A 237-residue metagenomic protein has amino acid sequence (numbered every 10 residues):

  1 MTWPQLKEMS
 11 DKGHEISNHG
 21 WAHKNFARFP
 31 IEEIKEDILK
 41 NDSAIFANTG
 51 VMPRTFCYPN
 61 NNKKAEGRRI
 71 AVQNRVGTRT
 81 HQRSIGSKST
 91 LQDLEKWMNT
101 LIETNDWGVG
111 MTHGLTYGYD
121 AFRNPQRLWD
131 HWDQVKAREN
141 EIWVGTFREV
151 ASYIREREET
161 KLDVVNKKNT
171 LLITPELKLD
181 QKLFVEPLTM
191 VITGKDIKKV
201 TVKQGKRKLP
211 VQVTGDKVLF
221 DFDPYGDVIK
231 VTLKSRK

Functional and structural regions predicted by a protein language model:
M1-G86, N105-G118: Metal-dependent polysaccharide deacetylase catalytic core of the NodB/CE4 family, i.e., the active-site-bearing domain
T2, M9, K168, L183-V185 (+1 more regions): Short, solvent-exposed coil/turn segments
E32, D37, N61, R69-V72 (+5 more regions): Generic preference for flexible, low-structure residues
F46, G77-Q82, G86-S89, E95-M98 (+1 more regions): C-terminal domain-boundary segment and adjacent tail
L101-I102: Extracytoplasmic cysteine-anchoring/structural motifs
V213-K237: C-terminal beta-strand-rich structural cap/linker in extracellular carbohydrate-active enzymes
